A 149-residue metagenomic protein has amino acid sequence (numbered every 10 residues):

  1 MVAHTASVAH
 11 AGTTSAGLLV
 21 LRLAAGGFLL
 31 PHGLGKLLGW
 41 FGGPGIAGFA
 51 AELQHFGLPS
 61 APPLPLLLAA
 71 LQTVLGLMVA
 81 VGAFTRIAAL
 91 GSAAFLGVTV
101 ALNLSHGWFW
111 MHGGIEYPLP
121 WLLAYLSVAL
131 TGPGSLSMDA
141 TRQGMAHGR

Functional and structural regions predicted by a protein language model:
M1-W40, Q54, P62-A70, V74 (+1 more regions): Extended, low-polarity transmembrane helix blocks
G43: Short, surface-exposed glycine/acidic/tryptophan-bearing loops
I46-P59: Perimembrane loop-to-helix junctions flanking transmembrane segments
